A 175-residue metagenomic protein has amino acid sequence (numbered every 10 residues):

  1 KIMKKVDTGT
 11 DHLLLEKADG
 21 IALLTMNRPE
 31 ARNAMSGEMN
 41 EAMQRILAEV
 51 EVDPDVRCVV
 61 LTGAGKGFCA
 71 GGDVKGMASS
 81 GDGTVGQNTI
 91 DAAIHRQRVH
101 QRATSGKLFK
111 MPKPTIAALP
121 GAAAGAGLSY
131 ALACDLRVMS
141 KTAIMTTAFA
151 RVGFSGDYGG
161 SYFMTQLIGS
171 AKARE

Functional and structural regions predicted by a protein language model:
I2-A64: Conserved CoA-thioester-binding segment of acyl-CoA-metabolizing enzymes
L24, L61, D73, Y130-A131: Hydrophobic/aromatic residues within transmembrane alpha-helices of multi-pass small-molecule transporters
N27, G72, P120: Histidine-centered beta-alpha loop that forms part of the nucleotide-sugar donor binding/catalytic region in diverse
G37, E41, V99-R102, G106 (+1 more regions): Generic detection of well-ordered alpha-helical segments
G37-E38, G72, S129, G159: Generic recognition of short, well-ordered alpha-helical segments
E49, P54, G106-E175: Crotonase-fold acyl-CoA enzyme core
G63-K107, A123, V152-G153: Glycine- (often His-adjacent) and acidic-residue-rich active-site loop that binds/positions the CoA thioester
